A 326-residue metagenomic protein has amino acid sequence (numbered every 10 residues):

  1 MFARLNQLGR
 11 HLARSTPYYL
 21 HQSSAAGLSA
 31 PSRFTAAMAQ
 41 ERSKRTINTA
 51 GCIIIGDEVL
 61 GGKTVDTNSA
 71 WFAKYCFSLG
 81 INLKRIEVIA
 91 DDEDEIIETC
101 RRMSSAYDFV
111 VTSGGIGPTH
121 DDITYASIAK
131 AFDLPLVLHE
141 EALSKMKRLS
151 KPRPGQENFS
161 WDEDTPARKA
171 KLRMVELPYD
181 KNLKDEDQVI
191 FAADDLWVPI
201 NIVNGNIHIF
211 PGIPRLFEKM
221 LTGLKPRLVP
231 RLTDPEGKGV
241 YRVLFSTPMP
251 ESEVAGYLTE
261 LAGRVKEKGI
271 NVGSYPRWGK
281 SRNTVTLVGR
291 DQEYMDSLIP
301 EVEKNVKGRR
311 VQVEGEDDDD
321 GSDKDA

Functional and structural regions predicted by a protein language model:
M1-T49, V306-A326: Eukaryotic N-terminal low-complexity, Ser/Thr- and Lys/Arg-rich leader segments that predominantly function as
N6-Q7, T67-A131, R148-K151, D325: N-terminal small/polar loop signature for handling phosphorylated ligands or for N-terminal nucleophile
E41-I86, D91, E293-P300: Glycine-rich phosphate/diphosphate-binding loop of Rossmann-like nucleotide-binding domains
S43-R45, M103, K169-A170, M174-L177 (+5 more regions): Solvent-exposed alpha-helices and their adjacent loops that cap or buttress functional pockets in soluble metabolic
I55-D57, T112-H120, P211, V288-R290: Glycine-rich beta-strand-to-loop/alpha-helix junction loops that act as flexible
I123-L232: Proline/glycine-rich low-complexity loops and linkers
G205-E303: An accessory alpha-helical subdomain
